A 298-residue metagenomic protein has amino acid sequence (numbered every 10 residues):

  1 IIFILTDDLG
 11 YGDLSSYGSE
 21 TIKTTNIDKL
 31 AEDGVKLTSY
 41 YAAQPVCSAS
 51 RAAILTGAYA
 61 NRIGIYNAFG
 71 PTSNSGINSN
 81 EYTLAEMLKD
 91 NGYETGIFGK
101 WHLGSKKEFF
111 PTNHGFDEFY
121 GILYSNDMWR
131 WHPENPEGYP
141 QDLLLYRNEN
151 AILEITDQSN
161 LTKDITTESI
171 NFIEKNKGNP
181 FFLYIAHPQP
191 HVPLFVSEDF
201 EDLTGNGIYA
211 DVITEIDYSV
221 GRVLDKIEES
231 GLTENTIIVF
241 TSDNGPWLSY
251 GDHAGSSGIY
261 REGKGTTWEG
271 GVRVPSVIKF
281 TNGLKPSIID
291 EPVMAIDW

Functional and structural regions predicted by a protein language model:
I1-W298: Formylglycine-dependent sulfatase
